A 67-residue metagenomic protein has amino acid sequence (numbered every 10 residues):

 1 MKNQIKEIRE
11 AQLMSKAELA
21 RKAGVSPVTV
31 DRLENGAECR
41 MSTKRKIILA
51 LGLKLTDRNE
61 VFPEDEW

Functional and structural regions predicted by a protein language model:
M1-A11: A short, Lys/Arg-rich alpha-helix, primarily the initiator
I5, L19-A20, V30-L33: Conserved hydrophobic/aromatic packing and binding residues within compact polymer-binding modules
E10, R21, L49: Alpha-helical residues within the helix-turn-helix
G24-C39: Recognition helix of helix-turn-helix/homeodomain-like DNA-binding domains that insert into the DNA major groove
M41-N59: DNA major-groove recognition helix of helix-turn-helix/homeodomain DNA-binding modules
